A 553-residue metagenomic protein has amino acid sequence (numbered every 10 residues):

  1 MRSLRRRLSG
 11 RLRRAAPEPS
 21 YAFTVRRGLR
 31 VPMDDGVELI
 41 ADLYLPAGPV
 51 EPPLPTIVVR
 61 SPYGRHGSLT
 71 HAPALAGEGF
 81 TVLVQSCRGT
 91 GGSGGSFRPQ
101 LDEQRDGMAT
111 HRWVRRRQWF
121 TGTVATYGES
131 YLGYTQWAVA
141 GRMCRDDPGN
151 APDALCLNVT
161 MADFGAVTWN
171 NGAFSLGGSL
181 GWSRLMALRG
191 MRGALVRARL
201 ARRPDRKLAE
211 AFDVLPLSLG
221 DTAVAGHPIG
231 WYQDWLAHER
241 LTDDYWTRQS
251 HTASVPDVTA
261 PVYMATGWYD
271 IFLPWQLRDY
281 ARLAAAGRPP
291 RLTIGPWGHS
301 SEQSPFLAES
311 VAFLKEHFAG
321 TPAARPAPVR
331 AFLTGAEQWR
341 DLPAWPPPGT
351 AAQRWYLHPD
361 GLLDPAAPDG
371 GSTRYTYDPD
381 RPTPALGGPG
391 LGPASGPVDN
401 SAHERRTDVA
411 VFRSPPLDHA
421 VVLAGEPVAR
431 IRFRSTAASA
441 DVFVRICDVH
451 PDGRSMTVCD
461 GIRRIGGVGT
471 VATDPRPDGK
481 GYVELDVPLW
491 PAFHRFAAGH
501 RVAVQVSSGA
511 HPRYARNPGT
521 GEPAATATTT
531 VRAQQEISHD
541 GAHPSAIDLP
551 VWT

Functional and structural regions predicted by a protein language model:
R2-A16, V25-R30, A285, A308 (+1 more regions): Glycine/threonine-rich phosphate-binding loop and adjacent beta-strand/alpha-helix elements that clamp
D34-A47: A short loop-to-beta-strand scaffold at the N-terminal edge of the catalytic core in hydrolase folds
G48-R116, N170, L176, V444-D452 (+1 more regions): Cap/lid segment of the alpha/beta-hydrolase catalytic domain
G77, G141-D257: Accessory cap/linker subdomain of secreted extracellular hydrolases
Q118-Y131: Alpha/beta-hydrolase fold nucleophile elbow
V258, M264-T266: Short beta-strand/loop motif that positions the catalytic acidic residue of the alpha/beta-hydrolase fold
I271-L277: Conserved alpha/beta-hydrolase "acid-adjacent" motif
A284-S300: Catalytic histidine neighborhood in serine/cysteine hydrolases with alpha/beta-hydrolase-type architecture
